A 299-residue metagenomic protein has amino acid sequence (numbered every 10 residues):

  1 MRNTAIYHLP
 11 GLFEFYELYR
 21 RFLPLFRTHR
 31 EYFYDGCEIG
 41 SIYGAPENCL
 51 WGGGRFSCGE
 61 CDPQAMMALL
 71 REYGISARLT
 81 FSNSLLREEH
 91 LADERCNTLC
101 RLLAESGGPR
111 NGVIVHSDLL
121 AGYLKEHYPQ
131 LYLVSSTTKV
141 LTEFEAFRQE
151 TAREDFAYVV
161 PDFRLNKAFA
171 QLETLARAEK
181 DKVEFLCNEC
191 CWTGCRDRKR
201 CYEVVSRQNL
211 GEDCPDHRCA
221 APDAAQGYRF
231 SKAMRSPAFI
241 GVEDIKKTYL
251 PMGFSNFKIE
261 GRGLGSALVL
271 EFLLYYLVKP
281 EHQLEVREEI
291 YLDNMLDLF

Functional and structural regions predicted by a protein language model:
M1-E150, D155-F299: Active-site pocket-lining/capping segments in soluble small-molecule metabolic enzymes
